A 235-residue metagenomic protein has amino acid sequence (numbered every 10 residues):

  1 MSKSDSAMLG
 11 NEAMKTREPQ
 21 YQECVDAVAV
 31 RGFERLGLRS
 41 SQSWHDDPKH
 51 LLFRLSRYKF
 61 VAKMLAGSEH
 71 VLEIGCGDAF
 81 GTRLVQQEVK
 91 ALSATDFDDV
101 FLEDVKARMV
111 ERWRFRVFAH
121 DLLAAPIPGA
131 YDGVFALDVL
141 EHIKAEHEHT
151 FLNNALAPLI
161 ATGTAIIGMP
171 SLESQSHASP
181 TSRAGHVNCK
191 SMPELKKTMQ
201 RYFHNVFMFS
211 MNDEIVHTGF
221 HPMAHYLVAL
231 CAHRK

Functional and structural regions predicted by a protein language model:
S2-F135, E146-N153, P158, N188-E194 (+3 more regions): Conserved N-terminal segment of class I S-adenosyl-L-methionine
P126, I143-K144, S176, M199: Activation segment
D138-H142: Short catalytic micro-motifs in class I SAM-dependent methyltransferases
L159-A165: Short glycine-dipeptide loop
I167-V187: Short, glycine-/aromatic-enriched active-site segment of Class I SAM-dependent methyltransferases
